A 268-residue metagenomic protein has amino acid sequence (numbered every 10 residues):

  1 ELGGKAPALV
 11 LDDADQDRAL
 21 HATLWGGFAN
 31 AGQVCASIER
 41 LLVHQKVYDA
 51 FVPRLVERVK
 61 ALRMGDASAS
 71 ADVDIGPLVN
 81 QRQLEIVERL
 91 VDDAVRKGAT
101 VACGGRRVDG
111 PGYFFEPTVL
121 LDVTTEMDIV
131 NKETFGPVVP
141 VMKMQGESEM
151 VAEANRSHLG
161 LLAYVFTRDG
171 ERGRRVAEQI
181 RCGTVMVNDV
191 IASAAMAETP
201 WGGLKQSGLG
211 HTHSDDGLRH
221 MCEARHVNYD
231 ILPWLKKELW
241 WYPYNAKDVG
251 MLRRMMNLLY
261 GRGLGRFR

Functional and structural regions predicted by a protein language model:
E1-T124, V187, V249-G250, G261-F267: ALDH superfamily catalytic-core signature
L9, R63, R96-K97, R107 (+1 more regions): Conserved C-terminal structural/oligomerization subdomain of aldehyde/semialdehyde dehydrogenase
